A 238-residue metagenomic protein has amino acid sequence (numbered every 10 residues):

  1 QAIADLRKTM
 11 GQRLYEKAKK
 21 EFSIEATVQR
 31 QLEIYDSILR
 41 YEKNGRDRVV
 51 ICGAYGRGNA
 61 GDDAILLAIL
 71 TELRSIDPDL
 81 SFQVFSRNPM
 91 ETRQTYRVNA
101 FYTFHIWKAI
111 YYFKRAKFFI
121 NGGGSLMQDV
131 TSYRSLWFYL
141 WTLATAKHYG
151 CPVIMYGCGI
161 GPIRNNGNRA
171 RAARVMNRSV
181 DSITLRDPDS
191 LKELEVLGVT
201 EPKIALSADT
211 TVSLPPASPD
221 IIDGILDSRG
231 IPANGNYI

Functional and structural regions predicted by a protein language model:
Q1-T9: C-terminal "capping" alpha-helix adjacent to the active site of nucleotide-linked donor transferases in cell-envelope
K8-E21, T27-L32: A short, well-ordered alpha-helix in the C-terminal region of glycosyltransferases
Y15, R74, R93, L191-G198: Class I S-adenosyl-L-methionine
Q31-E33, S37-D47: Non-catalytic membrane-proximal stalk/linker segments that position and tether the catalytic domains
I38, F113-R115, I231-N234: Glycine-rich phosphate-binding loop signature in dinucleotide/nucleotide-binding domains
G45-R164, V175, T211-S213, D223-S228: Aromatic- and Gly/Pro-rich donor/ligand-binding loops that form nucleotide- or phosphate-bearing donor binding pockets
N165-I238: A nucleotide-sugar donor-handling region in carbohydrate enzymes
